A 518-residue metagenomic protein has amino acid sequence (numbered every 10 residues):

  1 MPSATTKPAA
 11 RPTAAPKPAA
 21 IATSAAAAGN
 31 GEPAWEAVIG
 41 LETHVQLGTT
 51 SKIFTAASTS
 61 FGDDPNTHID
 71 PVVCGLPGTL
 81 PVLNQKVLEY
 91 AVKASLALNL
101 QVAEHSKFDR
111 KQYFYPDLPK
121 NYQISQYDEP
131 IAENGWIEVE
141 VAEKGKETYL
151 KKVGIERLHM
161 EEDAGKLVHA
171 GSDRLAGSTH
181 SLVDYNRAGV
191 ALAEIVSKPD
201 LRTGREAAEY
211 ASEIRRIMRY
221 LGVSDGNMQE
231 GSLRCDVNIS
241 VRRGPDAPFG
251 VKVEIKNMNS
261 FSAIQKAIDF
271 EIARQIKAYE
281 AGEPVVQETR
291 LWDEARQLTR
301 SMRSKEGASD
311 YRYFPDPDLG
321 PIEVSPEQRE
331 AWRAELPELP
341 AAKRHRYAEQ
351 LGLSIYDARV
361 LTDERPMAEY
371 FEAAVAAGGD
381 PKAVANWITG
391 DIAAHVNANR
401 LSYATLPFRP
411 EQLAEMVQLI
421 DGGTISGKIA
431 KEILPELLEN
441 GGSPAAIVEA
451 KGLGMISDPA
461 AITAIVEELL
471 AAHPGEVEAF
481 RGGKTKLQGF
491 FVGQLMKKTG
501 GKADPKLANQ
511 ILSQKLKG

Functional and structural regions predicted by a protein language model:
P2-E338, I355, A376-D380: Basic, nucleic-acid-interacting segments
P33, G352-L353, V375-V384, T424-I425 (+1 more regions): Structural motif
P33, Y185-V190, Q229-C235, G244-P245 (+1 more regions): C-terminal non-catalytic interaction appendages of large macromolecular assemblies
G48, N238, A273, A368 (+7 more regions): Amphipathic alpha-helical core segments of compact helical bundles
A207, A358, V384, A430 (+2 more regions): Small-residue helix-packing motif on alpha-helices
G231-R243, Y311, A348-E372, P381-N399 (+3 more regions): Core structural elements
Q328-E335, A342, E372-G379, L413-I425: Extended, non-catalytic structural segments that build the interaction scaffolds of large macromolecular assemblies
Y403-A414, Q418, T424-K498: Strongly charged, low-complexity linkers/loops
